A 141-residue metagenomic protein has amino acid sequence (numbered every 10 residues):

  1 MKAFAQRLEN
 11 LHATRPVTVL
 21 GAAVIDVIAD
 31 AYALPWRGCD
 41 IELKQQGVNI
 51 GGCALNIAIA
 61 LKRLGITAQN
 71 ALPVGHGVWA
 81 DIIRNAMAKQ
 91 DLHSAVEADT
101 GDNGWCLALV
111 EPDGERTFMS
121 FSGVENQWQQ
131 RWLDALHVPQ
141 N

Functional and structural regions predicted by a protein language model:
M1-A71, D81: Glycine-rich phosphate/adenosyl-contacting loop at the front of the ribokinase-like
C39-I41, R63-N141: Conserved N-terminal subdomain of the carbohydrate kinase-like
